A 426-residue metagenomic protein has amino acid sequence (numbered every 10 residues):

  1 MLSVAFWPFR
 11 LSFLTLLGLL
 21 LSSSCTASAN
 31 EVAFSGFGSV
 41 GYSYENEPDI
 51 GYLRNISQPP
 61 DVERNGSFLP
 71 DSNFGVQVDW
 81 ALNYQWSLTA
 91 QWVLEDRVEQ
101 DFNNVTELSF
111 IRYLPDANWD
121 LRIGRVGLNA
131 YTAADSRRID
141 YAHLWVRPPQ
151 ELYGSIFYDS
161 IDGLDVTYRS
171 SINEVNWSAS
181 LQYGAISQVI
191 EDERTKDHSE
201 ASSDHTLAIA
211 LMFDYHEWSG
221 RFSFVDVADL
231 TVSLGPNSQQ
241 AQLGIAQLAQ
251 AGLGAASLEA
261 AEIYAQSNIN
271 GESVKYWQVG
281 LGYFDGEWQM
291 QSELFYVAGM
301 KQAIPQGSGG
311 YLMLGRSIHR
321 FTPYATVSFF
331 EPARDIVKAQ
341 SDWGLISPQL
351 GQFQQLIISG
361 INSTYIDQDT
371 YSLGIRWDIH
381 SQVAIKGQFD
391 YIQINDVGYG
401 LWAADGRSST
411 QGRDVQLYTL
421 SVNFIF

Functional and structural regions predicted by a protein language model:
M1-F13: Bacterial N-terminal signal peptides that target proteins for export
S12-S23: Bacterial N-terminal signal peptides
C25-G51, S421, F426: N-terminal periplasmic/intermembrane-space "pro-region" immediately following the signal or transit peptide
E31-F37, G41-E45, N65-V189, S203-L207 (+4 more regions): Outer membrane beta-barrel
S43-S72, R194-D197, D405-G406: Surface-exposed strand-loop-strand hairpins of Gram-negative outer-membrane beta-barrel proteins
E45-D49, E99-F102, A130-S136, W177 (+6 more regions): Outer-membrane beta-barrel proteins
E47, F110, F224, N237-F426: Outer-membrane beta-barrel pore domains
S67-D71, D101-T106, F157-D159, S199-T206 (+5 more regions): Transmembrane beta-barrel outer-membrane domains
